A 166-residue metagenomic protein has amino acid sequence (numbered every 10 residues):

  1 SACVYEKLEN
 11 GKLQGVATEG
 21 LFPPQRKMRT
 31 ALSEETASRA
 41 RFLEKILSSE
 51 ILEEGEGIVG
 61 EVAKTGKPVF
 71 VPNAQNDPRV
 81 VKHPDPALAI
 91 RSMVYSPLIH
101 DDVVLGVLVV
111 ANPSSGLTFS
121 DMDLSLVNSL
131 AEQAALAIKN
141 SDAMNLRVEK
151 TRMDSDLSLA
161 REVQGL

Functional and structural regions predicted by a protein language model:
S1, K7, E61, T65 (+3 more regions): Amphipathic alpha-helical regulatory segments at dimerization interfaces that relay allosteric signals between sensory
C3-E50, N76: GAF sensory/regulatory domain recognition with acknowledged cross-activation on helical regulatory dimers
Q14, L43-K45, E50, G55-G60 (+1 more regions): Signal-transducing coupling segments at domain and membrane junctions
V59, Y95, V107: Short hydrophobic/aromatic beta-strand element in the GNAT-like acyltransferase core that lines or flanks the acyl-donor
E61-P68, D101, L126-R147: Signal-transmission/dimerization alpha-helices at domain junctions
V81-K82, H100, L105, A111-L130: Regulatory loop-to-helix N-cap segments in sensory/regulatory domains that couple ligand/signal detection
R91-I99: A short, aliphatic-rich beta-strand micro-motif
A135-L166: Regulatory cytosolic signal-relay segments
